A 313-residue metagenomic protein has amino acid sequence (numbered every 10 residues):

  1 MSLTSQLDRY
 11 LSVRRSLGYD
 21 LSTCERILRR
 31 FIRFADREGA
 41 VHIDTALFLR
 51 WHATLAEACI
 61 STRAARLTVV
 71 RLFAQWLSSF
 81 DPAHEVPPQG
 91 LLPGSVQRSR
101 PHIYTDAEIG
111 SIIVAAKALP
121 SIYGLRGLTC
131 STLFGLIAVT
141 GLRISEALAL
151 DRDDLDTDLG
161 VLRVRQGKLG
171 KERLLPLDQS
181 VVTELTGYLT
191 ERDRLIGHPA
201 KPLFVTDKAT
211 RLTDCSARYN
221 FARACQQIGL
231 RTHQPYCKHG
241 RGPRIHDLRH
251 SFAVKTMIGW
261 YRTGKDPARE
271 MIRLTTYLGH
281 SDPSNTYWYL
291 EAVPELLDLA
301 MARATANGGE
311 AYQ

Functional and structural regions predicted by a protein language model:
M1-Q313: Conserved catalytic core of the tyrosine transesterase superfamily
